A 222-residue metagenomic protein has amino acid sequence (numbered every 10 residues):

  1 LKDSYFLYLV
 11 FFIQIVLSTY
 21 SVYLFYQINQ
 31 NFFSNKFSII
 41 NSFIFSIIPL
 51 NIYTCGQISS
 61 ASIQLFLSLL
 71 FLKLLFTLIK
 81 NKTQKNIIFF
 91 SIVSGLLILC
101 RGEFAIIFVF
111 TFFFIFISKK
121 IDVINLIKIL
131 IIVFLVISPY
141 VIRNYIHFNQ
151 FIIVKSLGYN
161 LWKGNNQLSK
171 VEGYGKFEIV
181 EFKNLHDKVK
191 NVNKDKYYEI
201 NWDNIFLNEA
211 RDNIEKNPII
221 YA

Functional and structural regions predicted by a protein language model:
K2-Y20, I39-S42, T54-Q57: Loop-to-helix entry region of an early transmembrane alpha helix in multi-pass inner-membrane enzymes
F12-F32, L70, L74: Transmembrane-helix motifs of polytopic, lipid-linked glycan transferases
I15, S38-P49, Y53, Q64-F66 (+2 more regions): Short helix- or helix-capping micro-motifs that position conserved polar/aromatic residues at function-defining sites
F32-N35, F71-F89, F116-K120: Membrane-interface transmembrane helices that cradle and orient dolichyl/undecaprenyl
S42-S46, N86-R101, T111-F113, I132-V136 (+1 more regions): Membrane-interface alpha helices of multi-pass inner-membrane proteins
L65, F89-F90, E103-S118, K155: Transmembrane-embedded, aromatic-rich helix segments that form part of the hydrophobic channel/pocket engaging
T77-K80, I107-F134: Perimembrane helix-loop-helix junctions
F148-A222: Membrane-proximal stem/loop segments at transmembrane-domain junctions that anchor or position
